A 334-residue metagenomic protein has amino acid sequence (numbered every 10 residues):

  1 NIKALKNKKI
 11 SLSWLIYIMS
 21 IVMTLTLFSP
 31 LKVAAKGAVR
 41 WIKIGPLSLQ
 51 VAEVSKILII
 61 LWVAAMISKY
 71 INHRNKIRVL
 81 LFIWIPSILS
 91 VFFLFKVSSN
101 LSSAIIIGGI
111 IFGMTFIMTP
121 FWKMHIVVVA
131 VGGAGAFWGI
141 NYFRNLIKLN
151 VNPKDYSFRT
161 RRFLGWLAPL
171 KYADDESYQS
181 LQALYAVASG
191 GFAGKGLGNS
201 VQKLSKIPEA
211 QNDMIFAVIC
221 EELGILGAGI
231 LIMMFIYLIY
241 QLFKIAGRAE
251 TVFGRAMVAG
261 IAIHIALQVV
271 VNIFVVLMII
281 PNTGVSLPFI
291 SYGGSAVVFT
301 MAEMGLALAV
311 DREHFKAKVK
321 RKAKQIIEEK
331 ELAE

Functional and structural regions predicted by a protein language model:
N1-D175, A217-L277, A302-L306, A323-E334: Hydrophobic alpha-helical transmembrane segments of multi-pass inner membrane proteins, especially in bacterial systems
A38-R40, G45, R159, A188-S189 (+4 more regions): Glycine-rich, flexible loop/turn motifs
I106-I107, N199-K203, M234, L277-S286 (+1 more regions): Re-entrant/interfacial helical elements at transmembrane boundaries that shape and gate the permeation pathway
L184-L226, A249: Long extracytoplasmic/lumenal interhelical loops at the membrane interface of multi-pass membrane proteins
G190-F192, G196-S200, L226-G229, I280 (+2 more regions): Gly/Ser/Thr-rich beta-alpha loop segments that engage phosphate groups in nucleotides
M278-K322: Transmembrane alpha-helices of multi-pass inner-membrane enzymes
